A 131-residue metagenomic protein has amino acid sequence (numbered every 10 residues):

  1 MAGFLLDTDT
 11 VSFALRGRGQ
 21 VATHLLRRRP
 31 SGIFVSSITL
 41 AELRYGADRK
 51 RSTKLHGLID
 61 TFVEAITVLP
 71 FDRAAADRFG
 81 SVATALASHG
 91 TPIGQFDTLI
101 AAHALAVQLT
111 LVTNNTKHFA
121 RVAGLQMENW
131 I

Functional and structural regions predicted by a protein language model:
M1-V35, Y45-V63, S88, K117: Short, well-structured N-terminal submotif of metal-dependent ribonuclease cores
A2-G3, T67-N114: Active-site neighborhoods of divalent-metal-dependent phosphate/nucleic-acid chemistry enzymes
V11, L40-L43, A76, F119: A generic structural signal for short hydrophobic patches within well-formed alpha-helices
R18, A22, L40, H56-I59 (+2 more regions): A general structural signal for well-ordered alpha-helical segments in protein cores
V35, V68, L111, M127-N129: Generic preference for hydrophobic
S37, D72, N115, I131: Residues at the C-termini of beta-strands that transition into short coil/loop
T39-A41, E64-T67: Short amphipathic alpha-helical segments
